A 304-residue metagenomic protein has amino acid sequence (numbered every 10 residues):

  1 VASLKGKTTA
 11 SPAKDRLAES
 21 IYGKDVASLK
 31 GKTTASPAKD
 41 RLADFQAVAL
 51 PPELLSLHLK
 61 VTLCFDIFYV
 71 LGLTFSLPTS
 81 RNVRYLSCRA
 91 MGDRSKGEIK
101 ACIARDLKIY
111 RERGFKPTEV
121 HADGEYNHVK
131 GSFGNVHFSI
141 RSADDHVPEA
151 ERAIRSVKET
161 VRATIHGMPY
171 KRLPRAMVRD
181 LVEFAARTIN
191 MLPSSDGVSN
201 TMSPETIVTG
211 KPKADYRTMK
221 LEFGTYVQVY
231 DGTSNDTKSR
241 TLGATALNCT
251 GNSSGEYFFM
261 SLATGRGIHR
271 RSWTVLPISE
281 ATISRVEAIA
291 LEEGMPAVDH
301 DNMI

Functional and structural regions predicted by a protein language model:
A2-E159, T206-I304: Retroviral integrase
S142, H146, A150-G197: Surface-exposed, charged/polar loop-rich segments that form substrate/cofactor-binding or regulatory interfaces
T201-M202: Terminal low-complexity regulatory extensions
